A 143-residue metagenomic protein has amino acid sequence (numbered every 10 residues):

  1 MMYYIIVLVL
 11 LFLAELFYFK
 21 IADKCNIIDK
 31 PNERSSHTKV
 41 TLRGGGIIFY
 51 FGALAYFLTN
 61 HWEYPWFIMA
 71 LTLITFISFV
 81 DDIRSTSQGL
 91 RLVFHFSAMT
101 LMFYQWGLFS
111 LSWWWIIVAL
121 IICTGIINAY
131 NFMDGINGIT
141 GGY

Functional and structural regions predicted by a protein language model:
M1-Y143: "…together with the soluble PPM/PP2C metallo-phosphatase catalytic core" -> "…together with the soluble PPM/PP2C
